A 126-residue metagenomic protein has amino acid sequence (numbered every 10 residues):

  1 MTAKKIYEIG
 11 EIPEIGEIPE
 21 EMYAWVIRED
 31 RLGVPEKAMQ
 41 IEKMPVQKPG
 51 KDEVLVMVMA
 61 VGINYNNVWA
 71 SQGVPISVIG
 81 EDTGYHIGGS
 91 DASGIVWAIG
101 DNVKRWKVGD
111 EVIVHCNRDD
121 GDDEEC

Functional and structural regions predicted by a protein language model:
M1-T2, D110: Long, low-complexity, tandem-repeat intrinsically disordered regions
T2-E11: Charged, amphipathic alpha-helical segments
Y7, I15-E42, Q47, W69 (+4 more regions): Terminal helix/beta-alpha structural elements that buttress the NAD(P)+-binding lobe
P45-I63, V74-E125: Glycine-rich beta-strand-centered segment in the early N-terminal region that forms part of a ligand/cofactor-binding
N66-Q72: Cytochrome P450 core scaffold surrounding the K-helix E-X-X-R motif and the conserved "meander" helix-loop region
